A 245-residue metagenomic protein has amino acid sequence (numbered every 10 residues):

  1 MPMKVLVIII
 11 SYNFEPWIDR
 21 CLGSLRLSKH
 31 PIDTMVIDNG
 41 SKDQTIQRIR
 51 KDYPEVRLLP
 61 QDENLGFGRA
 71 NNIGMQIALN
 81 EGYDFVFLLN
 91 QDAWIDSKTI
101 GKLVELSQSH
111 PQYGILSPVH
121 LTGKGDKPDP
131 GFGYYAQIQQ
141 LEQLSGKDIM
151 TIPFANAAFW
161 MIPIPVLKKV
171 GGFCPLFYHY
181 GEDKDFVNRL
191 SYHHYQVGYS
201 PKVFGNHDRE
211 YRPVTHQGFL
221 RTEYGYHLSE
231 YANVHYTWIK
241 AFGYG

Functional and structural regions predicted by a protein language model:
G23-I32: Short, acidic, metal-binding catalytic loop of nucleotide-sugar glycosyltransferases
S24, D38-Q47, E63, A93: A conserved acidic beta->alpha catalytic loop
Q61-E81: Glycine-rich, basic loop-to-helix element that forms the pyrophosphate-binding segment of sugar-nucleotide handling
Y83-W94: Short beta-strand-to-loop acidic/aromatic patch adjacent to the donor-nucleotide binding site
D96-P130: Conserved donor NDP-sugar-binding/catalytic core segment of glycosyltransferases
P118, Y134-P153: Short, flexible, basic/aromatic active-site loop/helix in glycosyltransferases
F154-G171, L176-F204: A short, conserved alpha-helix in the catalytic core of glycosyltransferases
Q196-G245: Active-site-adjacent helix/loop segment of glycosyltransferases that harbors family-specific signature motifs
